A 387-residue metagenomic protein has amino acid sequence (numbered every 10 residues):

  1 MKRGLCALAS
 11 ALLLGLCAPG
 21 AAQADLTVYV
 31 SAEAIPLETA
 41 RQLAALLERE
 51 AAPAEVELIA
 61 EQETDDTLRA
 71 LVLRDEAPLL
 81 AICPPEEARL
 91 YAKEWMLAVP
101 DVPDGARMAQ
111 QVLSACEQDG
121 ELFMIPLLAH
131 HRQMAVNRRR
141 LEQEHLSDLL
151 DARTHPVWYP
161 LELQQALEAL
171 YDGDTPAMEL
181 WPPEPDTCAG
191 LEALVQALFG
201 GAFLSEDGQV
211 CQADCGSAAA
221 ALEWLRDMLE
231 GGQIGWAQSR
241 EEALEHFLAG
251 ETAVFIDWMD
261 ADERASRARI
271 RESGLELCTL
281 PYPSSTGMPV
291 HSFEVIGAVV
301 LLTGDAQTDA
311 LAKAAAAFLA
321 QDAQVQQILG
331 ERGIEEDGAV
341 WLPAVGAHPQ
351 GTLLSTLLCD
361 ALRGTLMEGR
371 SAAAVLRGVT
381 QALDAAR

Functional and structural regions predicted by a protein language model:
R3-E87, T286, A373-A374, Q381-R387: Conserved N-terminal structural module of periplasmic/extracytoplasmic solute-binding proteins
E50-Q110, E144-H145, L149, H246 (+2 more regions): Extracytoplasmic "Venus flytrap"/periplasmic binding protein-like
E57, A268-G333, D360, D384: Extracytoplasmic/periplasmic substrate-recognition and gating elements
C83-A135, E162, E276-P281: Hinge/lid segment of periplasmic solute-binding proteins
P100-M108, D151-P156, M178-P183, G201-A220 (+2 more regions): Short, solvent-exposed loop/beta-turn-alpha elements that line the ligand-binding surface or hinge of extracytoplasmic
F123-L127, R132, Y159-V210: Extracytoplasmic/periplasmic solute-binding protein
Q164-A169, D207-Q238: Glycine-centered hinge/linker elements that transmit conformational signals in sensory and ligand-binding systems
E336-R387: Conserved C-terminal helix/tail region of periplasmic/extracytoplasmic solute-binding proteins
